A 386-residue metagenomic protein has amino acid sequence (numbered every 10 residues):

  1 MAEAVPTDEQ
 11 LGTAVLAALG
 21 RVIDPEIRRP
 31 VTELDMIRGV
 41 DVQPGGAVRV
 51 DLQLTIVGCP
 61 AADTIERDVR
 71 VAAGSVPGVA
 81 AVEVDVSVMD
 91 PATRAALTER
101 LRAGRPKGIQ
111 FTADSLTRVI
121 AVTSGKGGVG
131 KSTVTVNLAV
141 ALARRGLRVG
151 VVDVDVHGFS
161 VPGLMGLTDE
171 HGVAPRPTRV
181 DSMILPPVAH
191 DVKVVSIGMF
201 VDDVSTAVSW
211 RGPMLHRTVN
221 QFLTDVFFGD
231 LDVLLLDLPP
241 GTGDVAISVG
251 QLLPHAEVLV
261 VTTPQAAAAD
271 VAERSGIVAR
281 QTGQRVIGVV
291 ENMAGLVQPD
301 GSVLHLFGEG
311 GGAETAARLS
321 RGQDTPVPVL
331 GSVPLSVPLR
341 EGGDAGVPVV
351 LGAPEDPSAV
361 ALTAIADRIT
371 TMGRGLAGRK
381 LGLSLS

Functional and structural regions predicted by a protein language model:
A2-R38: N-proximal, solvent-exposed amphipathic alpha-helical segments enriched in charged/polar residues
E33-M36, D41-P44, T55, A62-S124 (+1 more regions): Extreme N-terminal, non-catalytic leader segments that precede Walker-type/kinase nucleotide-binding cores
G58-P60, V201-M214, V260, P264-A267: Flexible beta-alpha connector loops of hexameric P-loop NTPases
V69, Q221, D225-F228, D232-S332 (+1 more regions): Conserved catalytic-core segment of NTP-binding enzymes
R118-V156, G276: Walker A/P-loop phosphate-binding motif and the immediately C-terminal alpha-helix
L142-S205, S209, H216, L223: Phosphate-binding loop that captures ATP/GTP phosphates
V195, L238, A364: Glycine-rich phosphate-binding loops of nucleotide-dependent enzymes
A345-D356: C-terminal boundary of histidine-terminating zinc-finger modules
